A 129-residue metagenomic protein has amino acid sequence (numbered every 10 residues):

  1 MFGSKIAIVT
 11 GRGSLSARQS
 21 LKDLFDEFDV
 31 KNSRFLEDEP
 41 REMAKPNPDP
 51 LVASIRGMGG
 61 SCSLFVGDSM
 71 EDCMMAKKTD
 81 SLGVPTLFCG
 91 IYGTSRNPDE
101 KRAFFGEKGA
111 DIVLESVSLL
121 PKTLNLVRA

Functional and structural regions predicted by a protein language model:
M1, F25-D26, K77-L87, R128: Alpha-helix termini
G3-S4, A110: Short phosphate-binding/catalytic loops that engage adenosine nucleotides
A7-L64, M70-S81: Substrate-recognition "cap/lid" segment bordering the active-site pocket of phosphatases
R34-E42, Y92-N97, L119: Short, acidic/turn-prone active-site loops that include or flank metal/cofactor- and phosphate-binding residues
F65-I112: Acidic, Mg2+-coordinating phosphoryl-transfer loop and its flanking beta/alpha structural elements, shared across
D111-L120: Short acidic-hydrophobic, aromatic-tinged amphipathic segments that line or gate anion-handling sites
L120-A129: Short amphipathic alpha-helix with an adjacent loop that forms part of the alpha/beta core around
